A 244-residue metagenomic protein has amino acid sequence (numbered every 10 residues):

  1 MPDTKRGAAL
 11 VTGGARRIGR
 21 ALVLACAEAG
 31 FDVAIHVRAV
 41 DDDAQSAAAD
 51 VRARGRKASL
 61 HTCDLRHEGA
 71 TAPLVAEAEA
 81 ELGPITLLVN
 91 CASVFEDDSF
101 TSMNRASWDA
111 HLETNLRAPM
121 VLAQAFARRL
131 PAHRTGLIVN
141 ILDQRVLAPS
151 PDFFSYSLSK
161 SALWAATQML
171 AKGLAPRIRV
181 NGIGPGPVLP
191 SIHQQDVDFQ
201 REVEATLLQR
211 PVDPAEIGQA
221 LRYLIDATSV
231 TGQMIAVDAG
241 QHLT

Functional and structural regions predicted by a protein language model:
A15-R16: Conserved glycine-rich cofactor-binding loop
F31-Q45: Conserved glycine-rich Rossmann-like NAD(P)H-binding loop of the short-chain dehydrogenase/reductase
C91-E96, G240: Conserved NAD(P)H cofactor-binding loop of Rossmann-fold oxidoreductase domains
S99-F100, S107-L112, E202: Substrate-binding pocket helix/loop in short-chain dehydrogenase/reductase
L137-A175, P187-V188: Catalytic loop of short-chain dehydrogenase/reductase
A175-R179, T231-G232: Short, small/polar-rich loop/turn modules that mediate ligand/substrate recognition or access, typified
D213-V237, H242: C-terminal substrate-recognition "lid" of short-chain dehydrogenase/reductases
